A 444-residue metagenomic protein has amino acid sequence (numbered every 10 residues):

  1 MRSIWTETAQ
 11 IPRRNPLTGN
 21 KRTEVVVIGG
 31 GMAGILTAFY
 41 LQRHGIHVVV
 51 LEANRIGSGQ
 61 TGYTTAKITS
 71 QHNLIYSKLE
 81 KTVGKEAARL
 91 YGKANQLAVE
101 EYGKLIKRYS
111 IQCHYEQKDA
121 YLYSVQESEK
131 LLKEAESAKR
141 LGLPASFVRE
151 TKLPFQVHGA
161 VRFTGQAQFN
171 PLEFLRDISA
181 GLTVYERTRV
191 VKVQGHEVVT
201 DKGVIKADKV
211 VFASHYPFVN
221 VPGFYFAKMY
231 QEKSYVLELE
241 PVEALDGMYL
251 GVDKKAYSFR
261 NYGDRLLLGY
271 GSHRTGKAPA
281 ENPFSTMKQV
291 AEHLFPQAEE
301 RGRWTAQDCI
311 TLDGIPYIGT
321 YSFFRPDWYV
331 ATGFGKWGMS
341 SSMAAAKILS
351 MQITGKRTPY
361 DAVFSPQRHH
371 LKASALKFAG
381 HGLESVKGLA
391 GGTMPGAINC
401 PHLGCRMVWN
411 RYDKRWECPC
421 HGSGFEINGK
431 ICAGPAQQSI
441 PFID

Functional and structural regions predicted by a protein language model:
M1-V25: Extreme N-terminal leader/targeting segments of oxidoreductases
R2-T8, L74-K81, G103-F174: Flavin (FAD/FMN) cofactor-binding and adjacent substrate-gating region of FAD-dependent oxidoreductase domains
T23-V50: N-terminal Rossmann-like FAD-binding beta1-loop-alpha1 element of flavoenzymes
R43-Y63: Glycine-rich FAD pyrophosphate-binding loop
S137, A160-K209, A213: Helical element adjacent to the flavin cofactor pocket in flavoenzyme catalytic cores
L237, T393-D444: Rieske [2Fe-2S] iron-sulfur-binding domain
V242-L245, H273-Q307: Flavin-binding catalytic cores
D253-K254, F284-S285, F295-F378, G396: C-terminal catalytic lobe of FAD-dependent flavoproteins
